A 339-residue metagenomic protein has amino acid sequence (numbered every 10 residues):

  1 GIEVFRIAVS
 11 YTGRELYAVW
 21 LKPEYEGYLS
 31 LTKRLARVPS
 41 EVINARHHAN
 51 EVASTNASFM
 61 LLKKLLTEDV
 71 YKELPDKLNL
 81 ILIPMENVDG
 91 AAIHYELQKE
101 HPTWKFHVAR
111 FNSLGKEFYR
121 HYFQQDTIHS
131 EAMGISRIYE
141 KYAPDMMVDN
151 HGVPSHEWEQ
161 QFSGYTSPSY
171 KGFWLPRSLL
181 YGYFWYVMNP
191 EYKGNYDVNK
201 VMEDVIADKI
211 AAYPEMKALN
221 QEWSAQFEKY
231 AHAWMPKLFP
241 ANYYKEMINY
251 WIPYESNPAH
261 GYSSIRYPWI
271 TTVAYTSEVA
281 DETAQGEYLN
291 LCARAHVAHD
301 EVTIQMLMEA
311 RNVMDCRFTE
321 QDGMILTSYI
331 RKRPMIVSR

Functional and structural regions predicted by a protein language model:
G1-Y17: Short glycine- and acidic-rich boundary segments immediately preceding or forming the N-terminal edge of structured
I7, L21, A45-H47, I83-N87 (+3 more regions): Active-site-proximal beta-strand/loop segments in catalytic clefts of secreted hydrolases
T12-E15, L78-D89, D322-Y329: Acidic helix-start/capping segments at beta-turn-to-alpha-helix junctions
G13-E41: Acidic, polar low-complexity linker/tail segments
L35-S40, V52-N56, M60-N195: Active-site/substrate-binding loop(s) of hydrolase catalytic cores
S40-I43, Y275: Conserved beta-strand elements of the Class I
H47-H48, Y119-F123, Q285-G286: Second-shell loop/turn segments in exported
M133-Y142, M146, H156-R339: C-terminal accessory segments enriched in acidic
